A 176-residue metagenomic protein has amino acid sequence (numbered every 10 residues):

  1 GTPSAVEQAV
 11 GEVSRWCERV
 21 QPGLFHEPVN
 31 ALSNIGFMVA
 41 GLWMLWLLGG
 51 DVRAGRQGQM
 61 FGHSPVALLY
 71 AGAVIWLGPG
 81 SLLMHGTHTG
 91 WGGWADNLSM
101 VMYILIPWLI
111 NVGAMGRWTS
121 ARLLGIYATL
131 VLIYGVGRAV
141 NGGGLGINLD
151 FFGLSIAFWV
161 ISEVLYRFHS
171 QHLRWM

Functional and structural regions predicted by a protein language model:
G1-I126, L130-I147, H169-M176: Early transmembrane hairpin module of multi-pass membrane proteins
D150-H172: Active-site rim beta-loop-alpha module in soluble metabolic enzymes
